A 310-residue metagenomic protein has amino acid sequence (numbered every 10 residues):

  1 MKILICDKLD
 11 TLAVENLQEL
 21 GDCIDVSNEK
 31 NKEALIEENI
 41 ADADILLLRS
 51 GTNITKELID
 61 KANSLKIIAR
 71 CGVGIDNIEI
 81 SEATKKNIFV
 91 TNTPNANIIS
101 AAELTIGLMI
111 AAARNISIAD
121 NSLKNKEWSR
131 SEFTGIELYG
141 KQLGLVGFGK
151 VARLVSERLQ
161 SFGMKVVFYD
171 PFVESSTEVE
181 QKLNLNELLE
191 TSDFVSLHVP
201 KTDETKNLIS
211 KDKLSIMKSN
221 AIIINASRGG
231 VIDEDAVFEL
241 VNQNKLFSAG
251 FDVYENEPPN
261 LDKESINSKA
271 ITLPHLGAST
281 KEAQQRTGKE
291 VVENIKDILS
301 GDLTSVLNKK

Functional and structural regions predicted by a protein language model:
M1-A43, G163, V167: N-terminal glycine-/charge-rich "phosphate-binding" loop or analogous flexible N-terminal tail
E19, S131-S219, E239: Rossmann-like dinucleotide/phosphate-binding beta-alpha-beta segment
E38-N39, L58-K61, E187-L188, K213 (+1 more regions): Structural alpha-helical scaffold elements that stabilize or flank donor/cofactor-binding regions in carbohydrate
A43, A62, T191-S192, N220: An anion/phosphate-binding loop that grips the pyrophosphate of nucleotide cofactors and donors
D44-D120: Phosphate/diphosphate ligand-binding glycine-rich loop within oxidoreductases
G51, V73, D193, V199-K201 (+2 more regions): Short glycine-/small-residue-rich Rossmann-like dinucleotide-binding loops
K86, V90-T91, K211, N220-K310: Rossmann-like dinucleotide-binding domain for NAD(H)/NADP(H)
K86-I88, T93-Q142, L154-E157, S161 (+2 more regions): Phosphate-binding beta-alpha-beta segment of Rossmann-like dinucleotide-binding domains, i.e., the NAD(P)
